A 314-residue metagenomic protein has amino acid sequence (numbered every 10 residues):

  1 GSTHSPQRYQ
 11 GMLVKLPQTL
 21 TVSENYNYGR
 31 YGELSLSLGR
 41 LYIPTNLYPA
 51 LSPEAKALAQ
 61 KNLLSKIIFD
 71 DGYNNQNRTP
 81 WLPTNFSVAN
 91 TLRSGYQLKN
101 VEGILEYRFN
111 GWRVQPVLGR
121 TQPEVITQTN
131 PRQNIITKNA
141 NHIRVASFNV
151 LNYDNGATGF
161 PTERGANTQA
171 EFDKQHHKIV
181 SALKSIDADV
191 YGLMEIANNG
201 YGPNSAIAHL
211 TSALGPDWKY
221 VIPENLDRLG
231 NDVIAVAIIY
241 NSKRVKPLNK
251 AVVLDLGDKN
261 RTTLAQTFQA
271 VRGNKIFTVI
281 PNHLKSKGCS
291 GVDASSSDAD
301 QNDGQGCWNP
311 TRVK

Functional and structural regions predicted by a protein language model:
G1-A166, A170-S181, A213, L256 (+1 more regions): Extended non-catalytic accessory segments flanking core domains
V14-L16, V22, I67-F69, R113-Q115 (+7 more regions): Structural recognition of the beta-strand scaffold that forms the well-ordered cores of secreted hydrolase catalytic
Y26-Y31, K250-A251, S290-D293: A short secondary-structure junction signal
G119, V150, I196, N241-R244 (+2 more regions): Solvent-exposed coil/turn segments that connect beta secondary-structure elements in extracytoplasmic/periplasmic
H142-N155, N249-V253, I276-S286, N309: Active-site-proximal beta-strand elements of phosphoester/diester hydrolases
N155-K174, K287-K314: A solvent-exposed, charged loop/short amphipathic helix patch at secondary-structure junctions
H176-G257: Active-site surface patch of divalent metal-dependent phosphodiester/phosphate bond hydrolases
A182-L183, T263-D298: Anion-binding catalytic surfaces of enzymes that hydrolyze or transfer phosphate/sulfate esters
